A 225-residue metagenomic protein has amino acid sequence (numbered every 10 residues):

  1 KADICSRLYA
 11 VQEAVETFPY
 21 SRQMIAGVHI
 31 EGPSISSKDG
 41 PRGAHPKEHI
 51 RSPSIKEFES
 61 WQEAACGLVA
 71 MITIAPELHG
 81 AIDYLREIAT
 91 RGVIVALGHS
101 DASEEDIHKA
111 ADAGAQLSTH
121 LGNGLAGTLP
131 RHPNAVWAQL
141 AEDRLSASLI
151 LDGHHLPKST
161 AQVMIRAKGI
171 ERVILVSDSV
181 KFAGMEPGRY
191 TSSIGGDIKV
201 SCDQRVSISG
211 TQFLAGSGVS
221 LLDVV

Functional and structural regions predicted by a protein language model:
K1-A2, I74, A147-D152: Conserved strand-turn element in the central/C-terminal portion of the radical SAM core barrel that lines
D3-P133: Histidine/acidic-residue-rich, glycine-tolerant segments that coordinate divalent metal ions
D106-V225: Active-site-adjacent C-terminal substructures of enzyme catalytic domains
